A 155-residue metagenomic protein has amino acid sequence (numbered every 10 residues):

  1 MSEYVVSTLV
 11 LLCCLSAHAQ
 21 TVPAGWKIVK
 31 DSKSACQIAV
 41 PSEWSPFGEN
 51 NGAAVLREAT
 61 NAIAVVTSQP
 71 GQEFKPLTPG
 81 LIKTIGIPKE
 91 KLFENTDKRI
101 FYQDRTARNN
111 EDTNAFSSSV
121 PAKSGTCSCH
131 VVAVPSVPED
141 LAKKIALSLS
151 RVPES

Functional and structural regions predicted by a protein language model:
M1-T8: Bacterial N-terminal signal peptides that target proteins for export
V10-A19: Hydrophobic h-region of N-terminal signal peptides that target proteins for export in Gram-negative bacteria
C14-L15, Q37, S128-H130: Secreted/luminal cysteine- and crosslink-motif detector
Q20, V152-S155: Short, solvent-exposed mixed-charge patches
Q20-E49: N-terminal "mature-domain start" segment
S32, P46-K144: Conserved polar/disulfide-associated segments of primarily extracytoplasmic proteins
I145-P153: Extracellular, beta-strand-rich glycan-interacting domains
